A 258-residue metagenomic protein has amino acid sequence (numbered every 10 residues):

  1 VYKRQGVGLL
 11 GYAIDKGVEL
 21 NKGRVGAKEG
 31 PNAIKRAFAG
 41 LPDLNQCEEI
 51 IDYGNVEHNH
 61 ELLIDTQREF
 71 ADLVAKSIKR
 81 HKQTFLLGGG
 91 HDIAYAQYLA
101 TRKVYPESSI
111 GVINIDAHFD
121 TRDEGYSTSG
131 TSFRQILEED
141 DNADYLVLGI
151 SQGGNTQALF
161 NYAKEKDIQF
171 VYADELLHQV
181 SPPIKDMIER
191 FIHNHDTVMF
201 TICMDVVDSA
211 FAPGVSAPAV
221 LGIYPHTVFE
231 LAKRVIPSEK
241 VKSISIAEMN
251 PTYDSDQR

Functional and structural regions predicted by a protein language model:
K3-R258: Conserved alpha-helical scaffold segments that buttress catalytic/binding sites
